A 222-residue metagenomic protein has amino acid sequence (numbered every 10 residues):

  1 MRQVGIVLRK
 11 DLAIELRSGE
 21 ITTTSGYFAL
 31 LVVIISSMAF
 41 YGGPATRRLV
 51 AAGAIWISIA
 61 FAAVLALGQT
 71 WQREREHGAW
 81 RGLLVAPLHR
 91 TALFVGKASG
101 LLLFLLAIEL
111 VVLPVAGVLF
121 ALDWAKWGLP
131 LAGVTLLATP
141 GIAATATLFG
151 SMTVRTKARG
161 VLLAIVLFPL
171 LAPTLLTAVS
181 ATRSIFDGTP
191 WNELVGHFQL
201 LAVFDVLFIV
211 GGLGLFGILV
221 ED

Functional and structural regions predicted by a protein language model:
M1-S25: Aromatic- and glycine-rich beta-strand/loop motifs that create alpha-glucan
E15, R47, V64-L84: Transmembrane helix boundary and interhelical loop/hinge segments in multi-pass membrane proteins
G19-Y41, W56-A60, V166, L170-T177 (+1 more regions): Hydrophobic alpha-helical transmembrane segments of multi-pass membrane transport/permease proteins
S37, P190-D222: Alpha-helical transmembrane segments of multi-pass membrane transporters/translocases
A51-L67: Long, hydrophobic alpha-helical segments
R90-G117: Selective transmembrane-helix segments that form parts of the transport pathway or gating/packing helices in multipass
W124, V134-F168, I218-D222: A structural motif at transmembrane helix-loop-helix junctions in multipass membrane proteins
